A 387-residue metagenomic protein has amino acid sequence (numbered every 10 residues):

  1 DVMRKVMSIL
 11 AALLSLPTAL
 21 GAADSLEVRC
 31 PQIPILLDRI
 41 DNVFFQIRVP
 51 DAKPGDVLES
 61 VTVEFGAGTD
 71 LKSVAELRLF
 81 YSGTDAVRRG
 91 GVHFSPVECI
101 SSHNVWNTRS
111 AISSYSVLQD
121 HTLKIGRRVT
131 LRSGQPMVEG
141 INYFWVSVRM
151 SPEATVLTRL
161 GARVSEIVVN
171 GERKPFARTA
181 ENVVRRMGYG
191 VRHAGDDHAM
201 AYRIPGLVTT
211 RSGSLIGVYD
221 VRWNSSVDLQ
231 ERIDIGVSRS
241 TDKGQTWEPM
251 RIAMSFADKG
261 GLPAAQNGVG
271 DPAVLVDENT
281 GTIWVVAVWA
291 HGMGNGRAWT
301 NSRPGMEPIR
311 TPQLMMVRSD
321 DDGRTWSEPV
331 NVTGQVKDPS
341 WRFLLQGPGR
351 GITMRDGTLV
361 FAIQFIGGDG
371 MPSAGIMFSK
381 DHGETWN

Functional and structural regions predicted by a protein language model:
D1-V6: Positively charged n-region of N-terminal signal peptides that target proteins for export
S8-P17: Bacterial N-terminal signal peptides
L14-S15, V164, M316, S340: Exposed boundary/loop context
A23-R185: Exposed, polar/acidic Ser/Thr-rich sequence context and nearby capping/turn residues that mark flexible linkers
I112-S114, G140-W145, R149, A177-N387: Asp-box/BNR beta-propeller blade signature and adjacent active/binding-site loops in extracellular glycan-interacting
